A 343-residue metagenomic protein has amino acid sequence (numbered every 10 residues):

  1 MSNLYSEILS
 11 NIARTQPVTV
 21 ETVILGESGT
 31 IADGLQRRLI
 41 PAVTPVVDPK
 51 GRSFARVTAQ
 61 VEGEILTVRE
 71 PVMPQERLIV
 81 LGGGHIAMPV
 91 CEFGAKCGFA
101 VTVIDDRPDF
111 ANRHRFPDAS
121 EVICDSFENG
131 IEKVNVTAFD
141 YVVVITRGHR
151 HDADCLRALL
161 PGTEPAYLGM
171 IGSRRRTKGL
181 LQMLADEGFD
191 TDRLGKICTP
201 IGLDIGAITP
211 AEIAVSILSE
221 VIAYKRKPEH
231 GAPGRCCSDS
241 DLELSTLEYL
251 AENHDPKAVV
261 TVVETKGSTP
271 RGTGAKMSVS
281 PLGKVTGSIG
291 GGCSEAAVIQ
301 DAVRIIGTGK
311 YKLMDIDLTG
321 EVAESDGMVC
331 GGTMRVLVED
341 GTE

Functional and structural regions predicted by a protein language model:
M1-D106, R113-P117, D140, M183-L184 (+2 more regions): Segments forming oxygen-rich coordination pockets for charged ligands
A87-M88, D152-A153, T177: Short, well-ordered alpha-helical microsegments
V90-F93, D154-L159: A short acidic, amphipathic alpha-helical/loop segment
I104, Y141-H149, R157-M183: ADP-ribose/adenylate-binding Rossmann-like module
P108-R113, D152-D154: Short, glycine/polar-rich helix-capping loops at beta-to-alpha or helix-loop-helix junctions that flank or form
S120-S126: Conserved SAM-binding strand-loop segment of SAM-dependent methyltransferases
E128-A138: Short amphipathic alpha-helix with an adjacent loop that forms part of the alpha/beta core around
I171-L244: Adenosine-phosphate binding glycine-rich loop
